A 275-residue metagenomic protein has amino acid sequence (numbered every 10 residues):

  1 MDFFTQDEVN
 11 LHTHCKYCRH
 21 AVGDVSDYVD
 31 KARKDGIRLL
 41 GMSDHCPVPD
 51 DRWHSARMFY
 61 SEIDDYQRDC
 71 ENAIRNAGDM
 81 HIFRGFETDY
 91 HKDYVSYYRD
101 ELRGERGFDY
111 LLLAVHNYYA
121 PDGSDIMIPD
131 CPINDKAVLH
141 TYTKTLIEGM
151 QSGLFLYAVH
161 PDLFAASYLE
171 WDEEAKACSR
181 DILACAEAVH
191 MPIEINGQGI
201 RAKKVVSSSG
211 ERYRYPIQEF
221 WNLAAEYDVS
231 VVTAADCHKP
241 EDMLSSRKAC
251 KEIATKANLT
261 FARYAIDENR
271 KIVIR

Functional and structural regions predicted by a protein language model:
M1-F3, H20-G23, R33, A137-H140 (+1 more regions): Short, motif-level signal for alpha-helix interfacial/capping segments enriched in acidic residues and aromatics/proline
M1-K92, Y97, Y168-A177, D181-I182 (+5 more regions): An N-terminally biased module of ancient metal coordination in phosphate/nucleic-acid-related enzymes
H12, A32, L111, H160 (+3 more regions): Conserved, mostly hydrophobic/aromatic
V29, R33, G104, M150-Q151 (+2 more regions): Non-catalytic positions within long, well-ordered alpha-helices that form the structural scaffold/packing of enzyme
H45, P161, V229-L244, Y264: Short acidic/histidine-rich active-site segments
W53-A56, Y60-V189, E194: Extended substrate/RNA-proximal surfaces in nucleic-acid metabolism proteins
D93-R103, L169-K176, V205-L223, S246-R247: Distinct, well-ordered alpha-helical segments
E187-A235: Glycine/small-residue-rich hydrophobic helix-like segments
